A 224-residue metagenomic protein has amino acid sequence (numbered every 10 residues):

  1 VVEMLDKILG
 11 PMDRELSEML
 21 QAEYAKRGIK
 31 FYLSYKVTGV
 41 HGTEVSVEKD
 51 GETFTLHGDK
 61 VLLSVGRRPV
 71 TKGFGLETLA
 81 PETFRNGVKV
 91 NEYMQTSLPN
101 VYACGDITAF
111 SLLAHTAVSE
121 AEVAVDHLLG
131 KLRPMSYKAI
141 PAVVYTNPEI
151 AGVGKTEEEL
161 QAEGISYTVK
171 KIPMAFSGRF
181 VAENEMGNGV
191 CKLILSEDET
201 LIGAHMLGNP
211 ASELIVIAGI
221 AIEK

Functional and structural regions predicted by a protein language model:
V1-E44, E52, S111-V118, D126-E159: Rossmann-like dinucleotide-binding cores of NAD(P)H-dependent redox enzymes
L9, V70-G73, S111, G178-F180 (+1 more regions): Glycine/Thr-rich phosphate-binding loops of Rossmann-like dinucleotide-binding domains
K26, N91-E92, L195-E197: Short, acidic, Ser/Thr-enriched surface-loop or helix-capping motifs
H41, T78, S196-D198: Short acidic-glycine loop/turn motifs at beta-strand connectors
V45-K49, V181-E183: Short beta-strand segments that buttress and anchor functional surface loops
T55-L129: FAD-site-proximal beta/loop scaffold in flavoenzymes
E82-F84, K131-A139, I165-K170: A short alpha-helix-loop-beta-strand transition element characteristic of N-terminal alpha/beta dinucleotide-binding
L129, T146-T156, Q161-K224: Flexible, glycine-rich terminal cap/loop adjacent to redox cofactors in electron-transfer oxidoreductases
